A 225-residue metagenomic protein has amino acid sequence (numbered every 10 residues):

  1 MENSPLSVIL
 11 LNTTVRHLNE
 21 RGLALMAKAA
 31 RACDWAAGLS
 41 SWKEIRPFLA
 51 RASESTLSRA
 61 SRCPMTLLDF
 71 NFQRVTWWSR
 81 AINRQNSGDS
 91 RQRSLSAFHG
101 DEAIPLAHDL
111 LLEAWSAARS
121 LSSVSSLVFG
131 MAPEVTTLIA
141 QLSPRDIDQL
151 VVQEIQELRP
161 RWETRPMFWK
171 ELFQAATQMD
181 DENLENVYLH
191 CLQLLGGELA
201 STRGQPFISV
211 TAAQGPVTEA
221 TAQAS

Functional and structural regions predicted by a protein language model:
M1-R84, A222: Structure-specific DNA junction-binding interface
S4, V15-N19, S96, G100-A103 (+1 more regions): Intrinsic-disorder-associated interaction segments
A29-A36, A117-L121, R145, Q153 (+3 more regions): Surface-exposed polar/charged interaction patches
E44, D146, M167-F168: Exposed alpha-helical structural elements
L57-F72, Q153-L194: Long, compositionally biased
S61-E113: Aromatic-anchored, charged helix-turn/loop surface patch used as a conserved interaction hotspot
A103, A107-Q156: Amphipathic alpha-helical packing elements
L172-S225: Short, functional C-terminal segments
